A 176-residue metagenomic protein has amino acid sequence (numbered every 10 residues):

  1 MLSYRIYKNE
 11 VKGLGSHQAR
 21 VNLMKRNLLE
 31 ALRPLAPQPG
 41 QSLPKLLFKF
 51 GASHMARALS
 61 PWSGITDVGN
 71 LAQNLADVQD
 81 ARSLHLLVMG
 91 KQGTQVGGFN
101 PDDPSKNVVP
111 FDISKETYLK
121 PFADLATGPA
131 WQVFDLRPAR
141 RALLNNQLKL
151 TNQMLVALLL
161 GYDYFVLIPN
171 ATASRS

Functional and structural regions predicted by a protein language model:
M1-Q41, F50: A substrate-binding/cap region within the structured catalytic cores of diverse enzymes
Y4-Y7, F48-F50, Y118, Y162-Y164: Sequence-level detector for tyrosine residue identity
P34, S42-G64: Active-site beta-strand/loop microenvironment that shapes enzyme catalytic pockets
P39-L43, Q79-D80: Short helix-terminating capping/connector loops at secondary-structure junctions
A56-S176: C-terminal regions of proteins
